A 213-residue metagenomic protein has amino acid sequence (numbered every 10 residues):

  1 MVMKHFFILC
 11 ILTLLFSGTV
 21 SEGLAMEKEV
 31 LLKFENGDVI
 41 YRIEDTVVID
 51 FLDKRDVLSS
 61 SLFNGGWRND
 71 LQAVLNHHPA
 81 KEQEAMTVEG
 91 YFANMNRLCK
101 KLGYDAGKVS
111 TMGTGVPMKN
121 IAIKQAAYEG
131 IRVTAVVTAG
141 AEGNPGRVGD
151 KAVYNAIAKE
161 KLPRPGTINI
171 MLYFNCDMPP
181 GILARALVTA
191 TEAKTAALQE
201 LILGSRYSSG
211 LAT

Functional and structural regions predicted by a protein language model:
M1-F6: Positively charged n-region of N-terminal signal peptides that target proteins for export
F7-I8, A25: Intrinsically disordered, low-complexity segments enriched in glycine/proline and serine/threonine
L9-G18: Bacterial N-terminal signal peptides
G23-T213: Alpha/propeptide regions of enzymes that mature by internal proteolysis
